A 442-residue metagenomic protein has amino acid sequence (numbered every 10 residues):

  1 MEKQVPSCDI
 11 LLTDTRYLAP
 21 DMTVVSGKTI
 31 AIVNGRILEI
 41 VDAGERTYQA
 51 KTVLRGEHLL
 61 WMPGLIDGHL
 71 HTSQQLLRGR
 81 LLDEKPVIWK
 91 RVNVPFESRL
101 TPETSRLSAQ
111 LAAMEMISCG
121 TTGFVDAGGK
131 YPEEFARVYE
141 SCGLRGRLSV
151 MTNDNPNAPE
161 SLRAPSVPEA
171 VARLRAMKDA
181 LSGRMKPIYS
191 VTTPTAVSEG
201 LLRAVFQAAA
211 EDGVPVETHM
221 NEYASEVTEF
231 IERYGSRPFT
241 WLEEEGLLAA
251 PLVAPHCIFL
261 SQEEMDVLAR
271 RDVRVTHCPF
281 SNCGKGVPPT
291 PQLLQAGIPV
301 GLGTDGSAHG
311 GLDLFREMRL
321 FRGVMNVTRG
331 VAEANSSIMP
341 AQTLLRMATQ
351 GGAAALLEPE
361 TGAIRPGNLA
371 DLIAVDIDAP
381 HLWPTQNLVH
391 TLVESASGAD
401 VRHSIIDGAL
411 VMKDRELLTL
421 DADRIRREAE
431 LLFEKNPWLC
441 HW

Functional and structural regions predicted by a protein language model:
M1-K28, V33-N34, L38, A43-R46 (+1 more regions): Active-site microenvironment of metallo-dependent hydrolases
V5-T13, R46-I88, Q110, M114-S118: Replace "His-x-His-based motif
T15, I30, G35, H58 (+15 more regions): Divalent metal-coordination and catalytic microenvironments
L76-L107, V150-V167, A224-P251, L320-Q342: Active-site gating loops and adjacent loop-to-helix segments of metal-dependent hydrolytic enzymes
R80-L144, P168-L181, E428-H441: Alpha-helical scaffold segments that flank or form the walls of functional sites
E134-I258: Metal-coordinating catalytic core of metallo-dependent amide/deamination hydrolases
E222-G246, A250-L252, C257-R270, S281-L293 (+1 more regions): Catalytic core of soluble alpha/beta enzymes
E244-P251, P291-A379, S395-A396: His/Asp/Glu-enriched, well-ordered alpha-helical/loop segment that forms or immediately abuts the divalent-metal
